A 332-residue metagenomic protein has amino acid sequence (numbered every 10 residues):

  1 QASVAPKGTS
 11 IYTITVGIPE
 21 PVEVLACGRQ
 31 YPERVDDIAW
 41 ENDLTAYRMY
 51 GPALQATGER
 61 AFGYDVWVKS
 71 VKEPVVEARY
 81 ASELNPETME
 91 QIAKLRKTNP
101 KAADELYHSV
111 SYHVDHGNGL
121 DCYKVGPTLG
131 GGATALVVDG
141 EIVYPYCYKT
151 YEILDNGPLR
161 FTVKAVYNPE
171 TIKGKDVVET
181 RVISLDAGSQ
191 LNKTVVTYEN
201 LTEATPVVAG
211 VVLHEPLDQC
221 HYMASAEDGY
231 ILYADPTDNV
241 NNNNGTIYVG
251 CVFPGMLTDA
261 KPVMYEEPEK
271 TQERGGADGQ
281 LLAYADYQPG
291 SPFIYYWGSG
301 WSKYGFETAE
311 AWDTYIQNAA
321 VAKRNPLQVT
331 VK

Functional and structural regions predicted by a protein language model:
Q1, C147-T150, V178-V182, D278-A283: Short structured motifs
Q1-I18: Intrinsically disordered, low-complexity Pro/Gly/Ser/Thr-rich segments with frequent PxxP/GP/PP motifs and embedded
Q1-S3, G250-K332: Beta-strand-rich recognition/accessory modules
A5, T13, G28-Q30, G51 (+2 more regions): Sequence-level preference for short, compositionally simple segments enriched in small aliphatic or small polar residues
V16-D139: Solvent-exposed N-terminal domain segments of exported/luminal and surface proteins
Y123-Y167: Active-site cradle of extracellular carbohydrate-active enzymes
I153-D155, L159-V207: Acidic, contiguous internal or C-terminal segments within carbohydrate-active enzymes that form a structured patch used
E203-P262: Polysaccharide-binding surfaces and accessory modules of carbohydrate-active proteins
